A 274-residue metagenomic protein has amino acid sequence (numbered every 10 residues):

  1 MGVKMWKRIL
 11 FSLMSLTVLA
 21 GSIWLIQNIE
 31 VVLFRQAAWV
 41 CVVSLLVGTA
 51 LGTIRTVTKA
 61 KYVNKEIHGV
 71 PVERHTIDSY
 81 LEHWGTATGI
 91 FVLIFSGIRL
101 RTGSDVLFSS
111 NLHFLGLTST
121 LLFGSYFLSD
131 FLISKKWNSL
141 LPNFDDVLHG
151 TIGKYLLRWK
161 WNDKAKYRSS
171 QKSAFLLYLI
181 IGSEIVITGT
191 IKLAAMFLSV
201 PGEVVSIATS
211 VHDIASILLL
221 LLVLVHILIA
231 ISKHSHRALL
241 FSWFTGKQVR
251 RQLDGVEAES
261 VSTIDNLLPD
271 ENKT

Functional and structural regions predicted by a protein language model:
M1-T274: Membrane-embedded alpha-helical bundles that constitute the cytochrome b-like, heme-associated redox core of multi-pass
